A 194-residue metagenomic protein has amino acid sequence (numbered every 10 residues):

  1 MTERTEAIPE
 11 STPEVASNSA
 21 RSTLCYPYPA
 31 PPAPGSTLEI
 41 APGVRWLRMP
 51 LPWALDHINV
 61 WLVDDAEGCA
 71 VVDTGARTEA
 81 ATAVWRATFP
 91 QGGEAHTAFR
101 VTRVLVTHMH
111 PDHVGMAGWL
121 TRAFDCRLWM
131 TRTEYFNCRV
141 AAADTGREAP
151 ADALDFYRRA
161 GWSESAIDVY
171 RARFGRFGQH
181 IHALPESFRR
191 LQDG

Functional and structural regions predicted by a protein language model:
M1-A7, G43, T107, C126 (+1 more regions): Intrinsic structural disorder
M1-S36, A142-D168, R176-F177: Accessory terminal helices/loops
A20-R21, V71, V101-R103: A short, structure-level motif marking secondary-structure boundaries and short turns
T23-L24, W46-P52, V104-T107: Short, flexible loop segments at the rims of nucleotide/cofactor-binding pockets, characterized by
A33-P34, H57-N59, S187, Q192-G194: Residue-level marker for the onset of beta-strands and adjacent loop->beta junctions in well-ordered domains
P34-H96, C126: Conserved beta-strand hairpin/beta-sheet module of binuclear metal-dependent hydrolase folds, prominently
G43, G75, G115-M116, G194: Glycine-centered flexibility sites
A80-A83, A87-D193: Active-site HxH/HxHxD metal-binding segment of metal-dependent hydrolases
